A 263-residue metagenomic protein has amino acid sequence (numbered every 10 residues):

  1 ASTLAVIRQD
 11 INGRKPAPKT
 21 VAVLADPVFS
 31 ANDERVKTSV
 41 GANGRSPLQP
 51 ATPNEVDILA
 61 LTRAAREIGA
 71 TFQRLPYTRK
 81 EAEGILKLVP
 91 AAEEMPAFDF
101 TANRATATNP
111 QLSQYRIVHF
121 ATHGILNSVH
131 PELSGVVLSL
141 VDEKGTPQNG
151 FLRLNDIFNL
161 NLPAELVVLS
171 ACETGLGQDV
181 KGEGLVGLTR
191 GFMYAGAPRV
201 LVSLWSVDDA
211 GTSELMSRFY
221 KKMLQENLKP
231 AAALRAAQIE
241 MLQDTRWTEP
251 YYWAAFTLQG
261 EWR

Functional and structural regions predicted by a protein language model:
A1-R263: Catalytic cores of enzymes
